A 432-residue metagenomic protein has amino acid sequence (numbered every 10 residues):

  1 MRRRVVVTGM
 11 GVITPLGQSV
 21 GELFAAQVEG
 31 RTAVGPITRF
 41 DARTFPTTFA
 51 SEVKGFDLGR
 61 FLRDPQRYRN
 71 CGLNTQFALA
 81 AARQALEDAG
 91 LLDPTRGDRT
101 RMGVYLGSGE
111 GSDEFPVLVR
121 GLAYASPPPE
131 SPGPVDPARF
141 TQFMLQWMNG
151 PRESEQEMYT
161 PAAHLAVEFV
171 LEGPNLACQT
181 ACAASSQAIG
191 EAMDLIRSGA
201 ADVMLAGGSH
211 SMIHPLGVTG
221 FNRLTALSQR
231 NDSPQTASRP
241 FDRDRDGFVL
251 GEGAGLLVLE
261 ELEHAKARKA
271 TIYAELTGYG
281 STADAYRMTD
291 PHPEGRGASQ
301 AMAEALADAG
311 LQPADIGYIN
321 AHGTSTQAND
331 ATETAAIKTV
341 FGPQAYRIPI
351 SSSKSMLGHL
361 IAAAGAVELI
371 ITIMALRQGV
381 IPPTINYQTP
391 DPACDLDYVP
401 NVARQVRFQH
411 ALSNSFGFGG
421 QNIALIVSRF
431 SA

Functional and structural regions predicted by a protein language model:
M1-V7, P94-R99, A309-D315, Y346 (+1 more regions): Flexible, low-complexity linker/loop segments at domain and module junctions
R4-T8, R31, G35, D232-A309 (+2 more regions): Condensing-enzyme catalytic core mediating Claisen C-C bond formation in acyl metabolism
V7, E22-L23, V28-Q179, S209-V218 (+1 more regions): Conserved beta-ketoacyl condensing-enzyme motif
G21-V28, D113-S131, R139-F140, I196-S198 (+5 more regions): A glycine- and small-aliphatic-rich helix-loop capping segment at beta-alpha/alpha-beta transitions that lines
T38, A200-D246, Y279-P293, G323-D330 (+1 more regions): Acyl-CoA/ACP chain-elongation machinery
A78-L91, M158-A162, A166-F169, N175-H210 (+3 more regions): Active-site-proximal alpha-helical scaffold in enzymes
A85-D98, A265-I272, M302-Y318, V340-Q344: Phosphate/pyrophosphate-binding loops at sites that engage ATP/ADP/AMP, CoA/4′-phosphopantetheine, polyphosphate
P127-N149, G190, D194, H210-K266 (+2 more regions): Glycine-/small-residue-rich "gating" segment that lines the acyl/pantetheine channel and substrate pocket
